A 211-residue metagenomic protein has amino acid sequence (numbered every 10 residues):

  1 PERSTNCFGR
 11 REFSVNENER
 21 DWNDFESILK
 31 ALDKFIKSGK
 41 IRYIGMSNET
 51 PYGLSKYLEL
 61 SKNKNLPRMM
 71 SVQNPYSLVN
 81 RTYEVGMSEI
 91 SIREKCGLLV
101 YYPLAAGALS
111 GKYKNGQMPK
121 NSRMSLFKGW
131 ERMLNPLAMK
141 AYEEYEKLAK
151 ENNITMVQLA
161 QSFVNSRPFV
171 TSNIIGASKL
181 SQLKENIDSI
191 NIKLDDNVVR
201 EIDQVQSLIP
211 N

Functional and structural regions predicted by a protein language model:
E2-Q204, I209: Beta/alpha (TIM)-barrel catalytic core signal, keyed to glycine-rich beta->alpha loops juxtaposed to Asp/Glu that bind
